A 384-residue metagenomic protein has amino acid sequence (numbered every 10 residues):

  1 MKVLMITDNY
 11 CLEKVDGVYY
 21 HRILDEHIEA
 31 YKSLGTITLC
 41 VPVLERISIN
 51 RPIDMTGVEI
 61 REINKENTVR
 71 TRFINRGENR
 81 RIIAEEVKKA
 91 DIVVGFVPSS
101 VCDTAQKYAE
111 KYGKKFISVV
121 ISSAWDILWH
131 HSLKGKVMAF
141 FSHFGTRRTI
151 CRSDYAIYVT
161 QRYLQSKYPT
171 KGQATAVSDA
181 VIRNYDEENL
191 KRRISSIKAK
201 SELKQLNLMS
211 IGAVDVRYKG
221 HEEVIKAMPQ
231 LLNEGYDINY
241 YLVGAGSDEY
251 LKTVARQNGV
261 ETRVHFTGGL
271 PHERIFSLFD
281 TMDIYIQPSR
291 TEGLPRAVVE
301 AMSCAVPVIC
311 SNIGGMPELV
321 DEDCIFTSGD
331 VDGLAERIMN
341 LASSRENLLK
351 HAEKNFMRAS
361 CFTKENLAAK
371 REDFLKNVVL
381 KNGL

Functional and structural regions predicted by a protein language model:
V87, G269-L270, S277-M282: Short alpha-helical donor nucleotide-sugar binding micro-motif in glycosyltransferases
H143-S195: A short, active-site helix/loop in glycosyltransferases that binds the activated sugar's phosphate group
L206-L208, D215-Q230, D332: A conserved mid-protein helix/loop that constitutes part of the nucleotide-sugar donor-binding site
I211-V216, N239-K252, G268: Glycosyltransferase donor-sugar binding loop
K252-L270: Nucleotide-activated donor-binding/catalytic signature segment of Leloir-type glycosyltransferases, i.e., the conserved
R290: Aromatic "clamp/platform" in nucleotide-sugar-dependent glycosyltransferases that forms part of the donor/acceptor
V298, P307-C310: Short hydrophobic beta-strand element within catalytic cores of glycosyltransferases and related nucleotide-activated
D323-D332, N340-R345: Conserved acidic donor-binding segment of nucleotide-sugar-dependent glycosyltransferases
